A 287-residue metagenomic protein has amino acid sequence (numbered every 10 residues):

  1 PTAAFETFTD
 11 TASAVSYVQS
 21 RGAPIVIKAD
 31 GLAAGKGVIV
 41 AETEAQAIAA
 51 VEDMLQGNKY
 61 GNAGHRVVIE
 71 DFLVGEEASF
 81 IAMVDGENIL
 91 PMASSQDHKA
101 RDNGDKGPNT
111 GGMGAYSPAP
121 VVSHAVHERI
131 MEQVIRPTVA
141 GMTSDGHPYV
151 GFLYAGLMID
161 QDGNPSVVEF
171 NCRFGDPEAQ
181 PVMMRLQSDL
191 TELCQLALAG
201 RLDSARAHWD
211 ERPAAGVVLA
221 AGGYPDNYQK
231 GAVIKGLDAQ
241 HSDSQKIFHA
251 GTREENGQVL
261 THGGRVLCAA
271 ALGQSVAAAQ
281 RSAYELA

Functional and structural regions predicted by a protein language model:
P1-G37: A conserved helix-loop-beta module that forms one wall/lid of the active-site cleft in ATP-utilizing catalytic domains
S13, Q46-A49, P225-Y228, Q274-R281: Short, conserved charged micro-motifs
Q19, E52, R136, A283-E285: Solvent-exposed alpha-helix faces
D30, G37-Q180: Internal nucleotide-binding/catalytic subdomain
G35-G37, A215, G263-C268: Short amphipathic alpha-helical segments
D102-G104, S204-R206, T252-V259: Short beta-strand/turn micro-motifs at beta-sheet edges
I130-L153, N171-S244, E254: Active-site "cap" helix and flanking loop/linker of ATP-utilizing ligase/carboxylase catalytic domains
T252-N256, T261-A287: Generic C-terminus detector
